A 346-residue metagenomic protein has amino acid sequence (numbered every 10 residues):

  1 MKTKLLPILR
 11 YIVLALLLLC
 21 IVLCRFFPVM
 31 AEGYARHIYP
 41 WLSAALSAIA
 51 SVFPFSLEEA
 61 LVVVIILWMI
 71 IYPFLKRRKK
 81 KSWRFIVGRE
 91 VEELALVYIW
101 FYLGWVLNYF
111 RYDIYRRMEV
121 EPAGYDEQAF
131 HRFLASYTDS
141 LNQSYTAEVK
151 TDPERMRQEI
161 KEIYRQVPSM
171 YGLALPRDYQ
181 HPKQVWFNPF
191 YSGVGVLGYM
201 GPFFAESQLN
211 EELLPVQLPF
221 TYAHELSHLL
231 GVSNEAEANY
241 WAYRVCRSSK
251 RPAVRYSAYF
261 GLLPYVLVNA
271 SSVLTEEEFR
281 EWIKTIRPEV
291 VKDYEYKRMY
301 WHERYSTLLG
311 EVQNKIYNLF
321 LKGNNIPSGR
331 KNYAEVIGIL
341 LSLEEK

Functional and structural regions predicted by a protein language model:
M1-I12: N-terminal membrane topogenic signal
A15-L75: Membrane-embedded alpha-helical segments of integral membrane proteins
P54, L218-R244: Active-site recognition of the HExxH zinc-binding catalytic motif
L67-F74, K81-R116: Transmembrane alpha-helices and immediately adjacent membrane-cytoplasm interface residues in multi-pass integral
L107-L173, Y191: Membrane-interface segments at or immediately adjacent to transmembrane helices that form the boundary between
F130-Y137, S233-E276: Post-HExxH zinc-binding segment in Zn-dependent metallohydrolases
A147-S207, E211, P215: Auxiliary, metal-adjacent structural segments of Zn-dependent hydrolase domains
E289-K346: Pan-zinc metallopeptidase signature
